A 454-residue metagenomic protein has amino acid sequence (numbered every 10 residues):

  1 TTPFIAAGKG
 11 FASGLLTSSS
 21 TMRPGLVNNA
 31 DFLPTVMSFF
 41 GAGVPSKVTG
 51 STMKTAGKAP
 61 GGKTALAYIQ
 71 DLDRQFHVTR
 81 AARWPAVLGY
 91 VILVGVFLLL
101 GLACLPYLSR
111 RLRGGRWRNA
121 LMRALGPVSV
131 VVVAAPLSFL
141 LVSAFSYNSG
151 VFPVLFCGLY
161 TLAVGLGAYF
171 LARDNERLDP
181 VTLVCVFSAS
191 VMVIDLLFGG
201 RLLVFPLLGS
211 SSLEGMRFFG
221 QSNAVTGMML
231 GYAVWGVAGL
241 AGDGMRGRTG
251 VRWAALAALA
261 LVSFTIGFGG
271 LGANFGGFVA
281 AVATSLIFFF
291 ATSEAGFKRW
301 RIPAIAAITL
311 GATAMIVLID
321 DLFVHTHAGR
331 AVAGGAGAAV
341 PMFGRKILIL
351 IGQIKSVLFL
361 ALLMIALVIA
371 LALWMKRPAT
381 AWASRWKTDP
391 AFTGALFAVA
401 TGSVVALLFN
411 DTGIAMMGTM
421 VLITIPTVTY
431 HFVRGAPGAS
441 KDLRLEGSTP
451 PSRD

Functional and structural regions predicted by a protein language model:
T1-A81: Soluble extramembrane regions of membrane proteins in the secretory/endomembrane system
Q70-L213, V225-G236: Core alpha-helical transmembrane segments of integral membrane proteins
F76-V87, S210-L230, G270, A336-L360: Short aromatic-rich membrane-water interface segments that cap or initiate transmembrane helices in multi-pass membrane
I92-G101, F156-N175, Q221-G242, A280-F297 (+2 more regions): Hydrophobic cores of alpha-helical transmembrane segments in multi-pass inner/ER membrane proteins, independent
A144-V151, I266-F275, L408-A415: Membrane-interface helix caps and helix-loop-helix hairpins in membrane proteins
N175-L183, G247-W253, E294-I308: Membrane-interfacial entry segments at the cytosolic side of transmembrane helices
L230, A254, R299-D320, V324-D454: Long, compositionally biased intrinsically disordered regions
A258-L261, G276-M315, I425-P426: Hydrophobic alpha-helical segments of polytopic membrane proteins
